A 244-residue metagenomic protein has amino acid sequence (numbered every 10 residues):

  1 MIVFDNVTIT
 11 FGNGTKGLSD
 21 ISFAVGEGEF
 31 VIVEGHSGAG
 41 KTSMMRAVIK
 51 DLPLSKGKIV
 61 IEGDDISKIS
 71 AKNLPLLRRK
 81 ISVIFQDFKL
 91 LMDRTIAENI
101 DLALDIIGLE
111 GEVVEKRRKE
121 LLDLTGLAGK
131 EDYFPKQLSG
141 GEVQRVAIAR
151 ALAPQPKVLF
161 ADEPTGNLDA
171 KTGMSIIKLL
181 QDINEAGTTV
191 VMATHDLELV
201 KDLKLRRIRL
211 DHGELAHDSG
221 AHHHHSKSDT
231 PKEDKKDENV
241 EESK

Functional and structural regions predicted by a protein language model:
I49: Helix-to-loop junction immediately C-terminal to a conserved catalytic motif
G57-D65: Conserved ABC transporter NBD signature motif
I66-S82, I183-E185: ABC ATPase NBD coupling module
R94-D101: Short coil-to-helix segment of the ABC ATPase nucleotide-binding domain corresponding to the Q-loop/switch region
F134-L138, E142-Q144: Conserved ABC ATPase signature
Q155: Conserved catalytic motifs of ABC-family nucleotide-binding domains
L159-D162: Catalytic Walker B motif of ABC-type/P-loop ATPase nucleotide-binding domains
